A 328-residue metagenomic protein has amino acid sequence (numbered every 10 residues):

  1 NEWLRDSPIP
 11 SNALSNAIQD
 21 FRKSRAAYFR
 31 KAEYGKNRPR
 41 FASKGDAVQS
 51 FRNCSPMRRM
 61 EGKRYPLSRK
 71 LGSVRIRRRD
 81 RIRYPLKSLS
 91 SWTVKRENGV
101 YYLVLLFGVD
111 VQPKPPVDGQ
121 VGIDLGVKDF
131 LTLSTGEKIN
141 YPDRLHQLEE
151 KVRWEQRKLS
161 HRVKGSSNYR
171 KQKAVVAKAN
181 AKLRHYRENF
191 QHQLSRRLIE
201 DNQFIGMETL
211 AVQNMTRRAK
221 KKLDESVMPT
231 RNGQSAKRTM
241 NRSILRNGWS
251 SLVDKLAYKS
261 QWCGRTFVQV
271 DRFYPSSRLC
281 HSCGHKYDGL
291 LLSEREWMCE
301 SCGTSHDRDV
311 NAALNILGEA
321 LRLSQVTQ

Functional and structural regions predicted by a protein language model:
N1-E97, T230, A236, R242 (+1 more regions): Acidic carboxylate diad motif detector
K87, R96-Q328: Positively charged, helix-rich recognition surfaces that bind polyanionic ligands
